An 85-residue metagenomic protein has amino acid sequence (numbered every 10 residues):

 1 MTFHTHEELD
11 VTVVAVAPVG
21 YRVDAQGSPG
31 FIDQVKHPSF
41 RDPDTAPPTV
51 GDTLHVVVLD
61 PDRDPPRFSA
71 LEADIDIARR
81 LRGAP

Functional and structural regions predicted by a protein language model:
M1-P85: Single-stranded RNA-binding regions, centering on S1/OB-family and related RNA-binding modules
